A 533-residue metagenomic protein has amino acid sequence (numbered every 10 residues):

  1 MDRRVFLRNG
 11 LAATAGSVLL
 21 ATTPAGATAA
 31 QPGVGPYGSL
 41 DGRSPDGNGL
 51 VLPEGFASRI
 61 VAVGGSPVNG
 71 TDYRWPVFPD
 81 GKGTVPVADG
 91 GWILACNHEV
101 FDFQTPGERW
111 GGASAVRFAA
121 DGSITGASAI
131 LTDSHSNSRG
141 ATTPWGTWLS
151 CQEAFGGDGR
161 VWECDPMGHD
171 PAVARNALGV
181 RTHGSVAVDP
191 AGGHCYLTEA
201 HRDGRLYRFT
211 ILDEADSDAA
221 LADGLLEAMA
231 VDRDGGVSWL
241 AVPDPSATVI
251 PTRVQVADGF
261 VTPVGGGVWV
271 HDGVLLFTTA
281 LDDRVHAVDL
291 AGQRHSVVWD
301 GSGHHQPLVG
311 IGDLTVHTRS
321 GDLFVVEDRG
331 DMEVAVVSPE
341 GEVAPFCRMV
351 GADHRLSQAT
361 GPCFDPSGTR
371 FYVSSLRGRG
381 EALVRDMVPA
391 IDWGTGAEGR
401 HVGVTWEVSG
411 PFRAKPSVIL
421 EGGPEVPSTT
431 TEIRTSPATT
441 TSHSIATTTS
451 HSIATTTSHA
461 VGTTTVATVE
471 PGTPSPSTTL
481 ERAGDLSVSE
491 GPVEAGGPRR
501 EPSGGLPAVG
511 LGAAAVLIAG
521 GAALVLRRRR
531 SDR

Functional and structural regions predicted by a protein language model:
F6-L20, G26-P424: Sequence/structural signature of beta-propeller domains
P24-A25, D485, G491, L511: Intrinsic disorder/low-complexity segments in short proteins, especially the signal peptide and propeptide regions
P424-P427, I433-A438, I453-P502: C-terminal low-complexity, Ser/Thr- and acidic/Pro-rich disordered "stalk" regions positioned immediately N-terminal
A446-T447, T455: Intrinsic low-complexity tandem-repeat regions in disordered proteins
S503-A514: Short, hydrophobic alpha-helical membrane anchors of single-pass surface/secreted proteins
G512-R533: C-terminal membrane-anchoring or membrane-association module
